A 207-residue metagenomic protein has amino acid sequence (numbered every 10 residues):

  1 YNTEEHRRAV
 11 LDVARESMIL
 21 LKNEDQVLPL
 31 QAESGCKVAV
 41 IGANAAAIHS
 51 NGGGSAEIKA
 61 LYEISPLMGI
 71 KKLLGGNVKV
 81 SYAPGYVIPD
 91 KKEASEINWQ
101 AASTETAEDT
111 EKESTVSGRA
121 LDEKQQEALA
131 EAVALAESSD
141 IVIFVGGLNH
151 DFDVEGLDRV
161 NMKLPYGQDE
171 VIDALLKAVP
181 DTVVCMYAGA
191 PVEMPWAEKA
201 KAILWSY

Functional and structural regions predicted by a protein language model:
N2-E4, R8-Y207: C-terminal non-catalytic regions of proteins with extracellular/luminal or membrane-system context
